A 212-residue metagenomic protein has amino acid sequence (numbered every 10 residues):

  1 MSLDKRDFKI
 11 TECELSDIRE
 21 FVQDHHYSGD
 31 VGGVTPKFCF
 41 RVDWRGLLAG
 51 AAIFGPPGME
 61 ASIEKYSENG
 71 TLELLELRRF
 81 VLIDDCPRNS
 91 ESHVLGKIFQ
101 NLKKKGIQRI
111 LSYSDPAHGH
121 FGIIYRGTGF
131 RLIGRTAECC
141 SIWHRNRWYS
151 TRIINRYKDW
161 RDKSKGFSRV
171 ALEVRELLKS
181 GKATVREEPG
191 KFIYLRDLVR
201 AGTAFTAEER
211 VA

Functional and structural regions predicted by a protein language model:
M1-V34: Short amphipathic alpha-helix that is part of the acyltransferase structural core
T11-E12, G55-T184: Acyl-donor binding region in acyl/amide transferases
V22, P36-P56: Conserved beta-hairpin
S28-K37, M59-I63: An active-site-proximal beta-strand-loop segment
D30-V31, A183-V185: Short Gly/Pro-enriched turn/cap motifs at secondary-structure boundaries
K37, P189-I193: Short hydrophobic/aromatic beta-strand or adjacent loop that forms the aromatic wall/cage of a ligand/substrate-binding
V185, I193-V199: Pan-zinc metallopeptidase signature
V199-A212: C-terminal/domain-terminus segments
